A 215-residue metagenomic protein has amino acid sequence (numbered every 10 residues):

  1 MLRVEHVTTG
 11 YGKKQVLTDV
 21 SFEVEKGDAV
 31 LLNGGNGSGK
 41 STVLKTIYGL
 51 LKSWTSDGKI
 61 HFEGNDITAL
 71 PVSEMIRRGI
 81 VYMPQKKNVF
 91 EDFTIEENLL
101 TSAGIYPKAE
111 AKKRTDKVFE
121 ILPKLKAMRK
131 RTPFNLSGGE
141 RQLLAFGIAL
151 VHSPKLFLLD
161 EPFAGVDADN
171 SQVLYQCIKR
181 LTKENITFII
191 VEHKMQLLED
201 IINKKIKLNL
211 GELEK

Functional and structural regions predicted by a protein language model:
N33-G35: The feature captures the beta-strand-to-loop junction immediately N-terminal to the Walker
S56-N65, A111-K113: Conserved ABC transporter NBD signature motif
T132-L136: Conserved ABC ATPase signature
V151-K155: A short, proline-enriched helix->beta-strand linker immediately N-terminal to the Walker B motif in ABC-type P-loop
E161-P162: Walker B catalytic motif
D167: ABC-family nucleotide-binding domains
E192-H193: H-loop/switch region of ABC-family ATPase nucleotide-binding domains
